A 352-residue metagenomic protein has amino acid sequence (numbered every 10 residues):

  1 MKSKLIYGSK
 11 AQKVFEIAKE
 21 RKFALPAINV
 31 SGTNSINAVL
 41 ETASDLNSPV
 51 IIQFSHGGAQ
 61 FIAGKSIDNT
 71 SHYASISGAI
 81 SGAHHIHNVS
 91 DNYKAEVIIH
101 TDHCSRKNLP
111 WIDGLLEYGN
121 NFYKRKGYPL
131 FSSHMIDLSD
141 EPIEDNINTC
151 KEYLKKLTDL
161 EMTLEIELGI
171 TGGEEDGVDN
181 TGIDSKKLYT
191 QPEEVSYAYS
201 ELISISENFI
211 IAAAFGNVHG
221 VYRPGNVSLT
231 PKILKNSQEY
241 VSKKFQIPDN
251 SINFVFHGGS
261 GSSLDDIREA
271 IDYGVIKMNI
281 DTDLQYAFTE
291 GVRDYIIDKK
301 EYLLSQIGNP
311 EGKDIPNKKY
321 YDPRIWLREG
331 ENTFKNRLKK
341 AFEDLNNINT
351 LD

Functional and structural regions predicted by a protein language model:
M1-P26: N-terminal amphipathic alpha-helix/helix-capping segment at the start of soluble metabolic enzymes
S9-I17, T33-K94, S105-N250, L264-E269 (+1 more regions): Alpha/beta enzyme core
A27-N29, I51-Q53, I98-H100: Short, conserved beta-strand segments within well-ordered enzyme catalytic domains that often line or immediately flank
N29, H72, S185-L188, V227 (+4 more regions): Hydrophobic alpha-helical scaffolding
V30, I99, H103-S105, I252-S262: Glycine-rich beta-to-alpha transition loops that act as phosphate-gripper elements at the mouths of alpha/beta enzyme
I67-T70, I99-T101, E290: Glycine-rich nucleotide/cofactor/substrate-binding loop typically near the N-terminus or early in the first domain
D91, R223, I233, S242-Y321: Catalytic-face loop-and-helix region of soluble metabolic enzyme cores
D298-D352: Extended, intrinsically disordered, low-complexity segments
